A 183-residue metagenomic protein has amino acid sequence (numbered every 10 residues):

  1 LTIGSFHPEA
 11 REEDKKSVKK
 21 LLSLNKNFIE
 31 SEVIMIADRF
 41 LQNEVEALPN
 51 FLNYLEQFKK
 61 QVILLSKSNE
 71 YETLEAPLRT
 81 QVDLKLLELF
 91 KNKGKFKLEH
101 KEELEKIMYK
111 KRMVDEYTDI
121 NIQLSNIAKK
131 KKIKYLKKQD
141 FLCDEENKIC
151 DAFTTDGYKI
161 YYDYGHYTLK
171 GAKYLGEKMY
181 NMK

Functional and structural regions predicted by a protein language model:
L1-K183: Extracellular glycan-modifying ectodomains
